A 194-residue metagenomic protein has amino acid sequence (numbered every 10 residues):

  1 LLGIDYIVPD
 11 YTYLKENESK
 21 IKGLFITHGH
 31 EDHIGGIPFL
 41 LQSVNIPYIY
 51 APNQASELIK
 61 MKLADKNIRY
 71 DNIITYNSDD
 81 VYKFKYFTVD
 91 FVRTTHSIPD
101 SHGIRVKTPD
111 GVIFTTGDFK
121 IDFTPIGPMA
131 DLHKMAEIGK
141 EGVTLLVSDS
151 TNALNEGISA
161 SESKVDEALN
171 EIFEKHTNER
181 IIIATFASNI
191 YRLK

Functional and structural regions predicted by a protein language model:
L1-F25, H30-K194: His/Asp/Glu-rich metal-coordinating catalytic cores of metallo-dependent phosphodiesterases/hydrolases acting on
